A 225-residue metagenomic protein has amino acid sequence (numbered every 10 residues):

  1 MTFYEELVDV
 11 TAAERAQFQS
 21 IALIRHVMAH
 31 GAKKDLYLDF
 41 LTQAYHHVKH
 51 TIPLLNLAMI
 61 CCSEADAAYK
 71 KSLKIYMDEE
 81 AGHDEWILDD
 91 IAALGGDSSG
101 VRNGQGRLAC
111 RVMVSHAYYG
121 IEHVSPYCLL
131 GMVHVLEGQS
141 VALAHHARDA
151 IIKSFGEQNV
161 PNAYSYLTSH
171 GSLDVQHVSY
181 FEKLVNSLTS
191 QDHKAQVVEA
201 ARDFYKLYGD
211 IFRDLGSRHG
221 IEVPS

Functional and structural regions predicted by a protein language model:
M1-S225: Non-heme di-metal
